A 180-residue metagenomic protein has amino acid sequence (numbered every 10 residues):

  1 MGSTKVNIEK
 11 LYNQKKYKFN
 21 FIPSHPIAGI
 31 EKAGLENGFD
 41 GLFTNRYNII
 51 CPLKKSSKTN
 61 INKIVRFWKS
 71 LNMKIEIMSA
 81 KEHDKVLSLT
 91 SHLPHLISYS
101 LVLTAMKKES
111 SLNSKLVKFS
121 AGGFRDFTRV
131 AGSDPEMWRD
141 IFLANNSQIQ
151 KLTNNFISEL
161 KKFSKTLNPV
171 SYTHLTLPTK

Functional and structural regions predicted by a protein language model:
M1-E36: Rossmann-like NAD(P)(H) cofactor-binding subdomain of soluble oxidoreductases
N7, T59, K151: Residues that form or flank phosphate/diphosphate-binding pockets in enzymes that use nucleotide phosphates
A28, E82, D134: Residue-level detector of flexible, active-site-proximal loop/helix-junction positions within diverse enzyme catalytic
E36-L42, R139-D140: Short, flexible, solvent-exposed loop/turn segments with mixed acidic/basic and small polar residues
D40-D126: Internal alpha-helical scaffold of NAD(P)-dependent oxidoreductase catalytic cores
T90-N168, L175: Catalytic, metal-anchored helix/loop core of enzyme active sites in primary metabolism
T173-T179: Conserved small/polar residues in nucleotide/adenosyl-binding loops
